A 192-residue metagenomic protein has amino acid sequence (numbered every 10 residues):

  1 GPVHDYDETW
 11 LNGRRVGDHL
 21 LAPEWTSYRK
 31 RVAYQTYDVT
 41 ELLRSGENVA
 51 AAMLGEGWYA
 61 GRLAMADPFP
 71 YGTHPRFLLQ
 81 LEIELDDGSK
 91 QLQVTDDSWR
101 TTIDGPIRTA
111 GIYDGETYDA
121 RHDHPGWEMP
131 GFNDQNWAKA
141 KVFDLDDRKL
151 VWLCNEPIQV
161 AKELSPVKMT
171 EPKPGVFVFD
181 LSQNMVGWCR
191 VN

Functional and structural regions predicted by a protein language model:
G1-G126, M185-N192: Accessory beta-strand-rich segments of carbohydrate-active enzymes
P70-Y71, P130, D180-L181: Hydrophobic alpha-helical scaffolding
E82-E84, K90-L92, R100, N136 (+3 more regions): Ser/Thr- (and often Asn-) enriched beta-sheet segments in non-cytosolic proteins
M129-L145: K/E-rich alpha-helical interaction surfaces of small helical-bundle regulatory domains
A140-L181: Edge strands and adjacent loops of beta-rich recognition modules
